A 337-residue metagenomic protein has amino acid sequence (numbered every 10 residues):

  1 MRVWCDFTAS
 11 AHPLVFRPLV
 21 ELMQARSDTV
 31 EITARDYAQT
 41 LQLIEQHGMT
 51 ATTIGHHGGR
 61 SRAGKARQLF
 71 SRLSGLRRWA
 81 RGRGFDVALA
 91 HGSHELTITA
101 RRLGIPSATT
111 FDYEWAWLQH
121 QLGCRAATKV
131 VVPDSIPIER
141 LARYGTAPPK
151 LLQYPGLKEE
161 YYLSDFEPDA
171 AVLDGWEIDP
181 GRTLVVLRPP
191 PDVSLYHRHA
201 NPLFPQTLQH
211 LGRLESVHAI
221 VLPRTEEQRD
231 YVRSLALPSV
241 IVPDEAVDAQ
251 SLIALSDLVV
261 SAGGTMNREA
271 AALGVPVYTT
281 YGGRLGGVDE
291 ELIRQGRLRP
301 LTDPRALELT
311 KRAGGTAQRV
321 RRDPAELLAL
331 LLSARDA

Functional and structural regions predicted by a protein language model:
M1-T33: N-terminal subdomain of nucleotide-sugar transferases
Q24-L69: Conserved nucleotide-sugar phosphate-binding/catalytic loop shared by glycosyltransferases and other
H47-R60, L208-P243: Catalytic donor nucleotide-activated moiety binding site of glycosyltransferases and closely related
R72-W79, E226-M266: Donor nucleotide-activated moiety binding/catalytic core segment of transferases that use nucleotide-activated donors
A88-T99, T109-T110, L252-D289: A donor-sugar binding/catalytic signature common to diverse glycosyltransferases and related nucleotide-sugar
A108-T110, H120-V132, I253: A conserved, positively charged/aromatic
V131-A200: A nucleotide-sugar donor-handling region in carbohydrate enzymes
A147-I178, Q295-A337: Leloir-type glycosyltransferase catalytic cores
